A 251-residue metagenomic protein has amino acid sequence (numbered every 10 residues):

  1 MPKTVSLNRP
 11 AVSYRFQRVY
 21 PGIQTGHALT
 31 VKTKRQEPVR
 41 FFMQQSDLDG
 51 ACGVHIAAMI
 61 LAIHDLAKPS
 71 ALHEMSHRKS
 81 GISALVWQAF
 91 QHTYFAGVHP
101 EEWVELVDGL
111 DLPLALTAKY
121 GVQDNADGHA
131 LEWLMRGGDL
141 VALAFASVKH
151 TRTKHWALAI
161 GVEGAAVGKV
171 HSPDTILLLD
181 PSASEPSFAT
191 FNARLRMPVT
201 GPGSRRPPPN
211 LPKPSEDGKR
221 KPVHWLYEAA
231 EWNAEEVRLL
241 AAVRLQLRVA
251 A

Functional and structural regions predicted by a protein language model:
M1-P10, G109-D127: Short secondary-structure boundary segments
M1-R40, A251: Non-catalytic, low-structured ubiquitin/UBL-interacting segments
E37-G121: Cysteine-nucleophile protease catalytic domains, especially the papain-like/related folds used in DUB/UBL proteases
I60, D111-L114, M135, E163-A166 (+1 more regions): Short, well-ordered alpha-helical segments in soluble proteins
G121-L179: Active-site-adjacent substructure of cysteine-protease-like catalytic cores
V162-A251: Noncatalytic regulatory segments and standalone regulatory/sensor domains
